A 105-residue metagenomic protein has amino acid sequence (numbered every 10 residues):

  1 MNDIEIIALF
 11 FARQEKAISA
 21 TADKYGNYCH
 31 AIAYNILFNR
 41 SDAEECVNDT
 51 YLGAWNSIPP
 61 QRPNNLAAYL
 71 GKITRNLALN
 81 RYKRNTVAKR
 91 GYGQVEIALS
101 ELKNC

Functional and structural regions predicted by a protein language model:
N2-D3: Acidic, Ser/Thr- and Pro/Gly-rich low-complexity regulatory segments
A8, A12-E15, S100-C105: Amphipathic alpha-helical segment used for protein-protein interaction
F11-A20, H30-D49: Short, charged helix-capping/linker segments at alpha-helix termini
T21-Y25, C29, T74: Hydrophobic/aromatic residues within well-ordered alpha-helical segments
A31, E45-L52, N56, N64-N76: Structural recognition of an alpha-helix C-terminal capping motif at a helix-to-coil junction
I58-P63, K89: Short alpha-helix-to-loop micro-motif enriched in aromatics/charged/Gly
R75-G93: Arg/Lys-rich amphipathic alpha helix in sigma70-family domain 2
A88-C105: Internal acidic/polar
